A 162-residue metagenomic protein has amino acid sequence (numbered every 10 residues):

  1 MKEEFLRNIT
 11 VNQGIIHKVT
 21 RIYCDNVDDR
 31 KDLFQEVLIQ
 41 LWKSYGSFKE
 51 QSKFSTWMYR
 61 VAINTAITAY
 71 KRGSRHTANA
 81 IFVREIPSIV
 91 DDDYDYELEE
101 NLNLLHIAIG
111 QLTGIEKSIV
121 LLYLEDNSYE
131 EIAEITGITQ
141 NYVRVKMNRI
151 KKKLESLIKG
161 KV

Functional and structural regions predicted by a protein language model:
M1-K18, I22, K31: A short, charge-rich alpha-helical start-of-domain segment used by transcription regulators
D32-I39, S52-N64: Structural recognition of an alpha-helix C-terminal capping motif at a helix-to-coil junction
V37, V61, I119-V120, I132-A133 (+1 more regions): Hydrophobic positions on the alpha-helical face of helix-turn-helix-like DNA-binding modules
S47-K49, R60-A80, L98: Arg/Lys-rich amphipathic alpha helix in sigma70-family domain 2
H76-E99, S128-Y129: Internal acidic/polar
L104-L112: Short amphipathic alpha-helical boundary/capping segments
Q111-Y129, I135, G160: Short amphipathic alpha helix immediately N-terminal
I135-K161: DNA-recognition helix of helix-turn-helix
